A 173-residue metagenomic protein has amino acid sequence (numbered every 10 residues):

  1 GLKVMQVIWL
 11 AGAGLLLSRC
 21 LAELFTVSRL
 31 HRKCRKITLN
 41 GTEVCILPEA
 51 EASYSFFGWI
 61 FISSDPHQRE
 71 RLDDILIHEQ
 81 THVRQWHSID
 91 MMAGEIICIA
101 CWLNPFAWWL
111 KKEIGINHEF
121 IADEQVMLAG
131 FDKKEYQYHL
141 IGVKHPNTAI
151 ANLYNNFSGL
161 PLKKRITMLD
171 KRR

Functional and structural regions predicted by a protein language model:
G1-R173: Membrane-embedded and juxtamembrane structural elements of multi-pass membrane proteins
